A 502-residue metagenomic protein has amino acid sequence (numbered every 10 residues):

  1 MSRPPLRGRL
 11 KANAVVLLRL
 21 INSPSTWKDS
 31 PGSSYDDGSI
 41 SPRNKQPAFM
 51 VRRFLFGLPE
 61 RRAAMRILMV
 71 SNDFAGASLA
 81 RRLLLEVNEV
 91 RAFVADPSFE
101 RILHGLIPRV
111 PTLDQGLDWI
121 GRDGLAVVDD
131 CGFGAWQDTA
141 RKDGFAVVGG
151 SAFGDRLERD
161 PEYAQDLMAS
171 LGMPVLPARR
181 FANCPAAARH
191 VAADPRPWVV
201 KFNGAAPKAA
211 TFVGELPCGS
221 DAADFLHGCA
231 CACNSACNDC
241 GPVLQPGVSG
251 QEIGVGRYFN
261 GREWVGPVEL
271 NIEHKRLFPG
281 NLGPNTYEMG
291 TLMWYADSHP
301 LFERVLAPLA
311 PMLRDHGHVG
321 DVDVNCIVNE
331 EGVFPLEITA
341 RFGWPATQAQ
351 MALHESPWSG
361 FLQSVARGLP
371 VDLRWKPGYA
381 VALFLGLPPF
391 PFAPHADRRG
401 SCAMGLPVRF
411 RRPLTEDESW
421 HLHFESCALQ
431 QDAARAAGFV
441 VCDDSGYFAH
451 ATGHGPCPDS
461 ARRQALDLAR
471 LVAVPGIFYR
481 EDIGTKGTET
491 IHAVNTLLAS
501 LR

Functional and structural regions predicted by a protein language model:
P47, I67-S71, R81, G116 (+4 more regions): Active-site nucleotide/adenylate-binding loops and adjacent lid/helix of ATP-dependent enzymes
F54-G57, R61-F153: ATP-binding N-terminal substructure of ATP-dependent carboxylate-amine bond-forming enzymes
F212-M351: Internal nucleotide-binding/catalytic subdomain
C233-A236, F439, D467-I483: Short arginine-rich
F302-V322, T339-H423: Active-site "cap" helix and flanking loop/linker of ATP-utilizing ligase/carboxylase catalytic domains
M404-H450: Generic long, charged, amphipathic alpha-helical segments
I483-R502: A cross-kingdom feature marking charged/low-complexity
